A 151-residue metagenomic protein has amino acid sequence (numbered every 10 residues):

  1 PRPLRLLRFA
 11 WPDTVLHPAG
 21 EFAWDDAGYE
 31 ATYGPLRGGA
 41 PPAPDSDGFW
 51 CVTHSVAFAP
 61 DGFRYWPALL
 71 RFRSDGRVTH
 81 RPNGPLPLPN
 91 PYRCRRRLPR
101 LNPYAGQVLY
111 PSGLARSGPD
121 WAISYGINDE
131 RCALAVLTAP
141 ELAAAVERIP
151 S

Functional and structural regions predicted by a protein language model:
P1-G34, P44-Y104, D120, Y125-S151: Beta-rich carbohydrate-recognition and catalytic domains
G38-P41, G106-G113: Beta-propeller and closely related beta-sheet repeat lectin domains
G76, G113-L114: A short, hydrophobic secondary-structure junction motif
